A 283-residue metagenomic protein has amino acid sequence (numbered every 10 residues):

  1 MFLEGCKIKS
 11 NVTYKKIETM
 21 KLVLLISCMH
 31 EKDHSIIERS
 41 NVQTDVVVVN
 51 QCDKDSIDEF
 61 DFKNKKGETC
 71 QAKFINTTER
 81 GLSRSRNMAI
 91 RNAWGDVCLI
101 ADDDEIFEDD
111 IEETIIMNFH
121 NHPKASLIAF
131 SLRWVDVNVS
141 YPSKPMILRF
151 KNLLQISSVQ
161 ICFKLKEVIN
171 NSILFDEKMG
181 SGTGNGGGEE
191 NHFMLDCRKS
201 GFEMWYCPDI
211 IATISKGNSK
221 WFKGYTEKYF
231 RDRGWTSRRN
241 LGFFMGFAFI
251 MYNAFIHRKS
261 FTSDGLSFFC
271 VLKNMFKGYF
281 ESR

Functional and structural regions predicted by a protein language model:
F2-V47: N-proximal low-complexity "stem/linker" segments adjacent to membrane-targeting elements
D33-N76: Acidic donor-binding segment of Leloir-type glycosyltransferases
T77-A93: Glycine-rich, basic loop-to-helix element that forms the pyrophosphate-binding segment of sugar-nucleotide handling
C98: Short aromatic/hydrophobic "clamp" motif used to bind/position activated sugar donors
D110-P142: Conserved donor NDP-sugar-binding/catalytic core segment of glycosyltransferases
F175-E177, G201-T213, T226: Catalytic beta-strand/loop signature of glycosyltransferases that borders the donor
G180-H192: Acidic donor-binding loop at a coil-to-helix junction in glycosyltransferase catalytic cores that engages
Y225-G234, R238-R283: Non-catalytic, C-terminal membrane-associated alpha-helical segments of glycosyltransferases
